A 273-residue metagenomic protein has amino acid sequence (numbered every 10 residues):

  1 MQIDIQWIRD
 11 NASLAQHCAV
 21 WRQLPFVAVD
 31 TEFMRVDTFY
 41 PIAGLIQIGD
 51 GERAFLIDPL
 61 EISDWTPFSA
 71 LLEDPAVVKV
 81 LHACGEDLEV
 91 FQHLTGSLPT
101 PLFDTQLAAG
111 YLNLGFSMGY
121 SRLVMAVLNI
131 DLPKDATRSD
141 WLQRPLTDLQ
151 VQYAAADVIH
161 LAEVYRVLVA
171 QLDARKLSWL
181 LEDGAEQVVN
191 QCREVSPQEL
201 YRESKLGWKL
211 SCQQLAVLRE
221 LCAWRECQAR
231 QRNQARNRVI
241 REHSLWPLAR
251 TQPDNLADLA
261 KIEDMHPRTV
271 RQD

Functional and structural regions predicted by a protein language model:
M1-V27, T31: N-terminal accessory regions of nucleic-acid-interacting proteins
V27-E32, D104, D157: Short acidic catalytic loops
A28, V78-C84: Acidic beta-strand-to-loop metal/phosphate-binding motif
D37-E52: A short alpha/beta connector and helix-capping loop motif
Q47-G51, G85-S139: Metal-dependent phosphoesterase core characteristic of DEDDh/y 3'-5' exonuclease domains
A54, D74-K79: Short active-site oxyanion
L132-C192: Acidic, Mg2+-coordinating catalytic module of metal-dependent nucleases/exonucleases that use a two-metal-ion mechanism
L172-D273: Acidic catalytic cores of enzymes that act on phosphate-bearing nucleotides/polynucleotides
